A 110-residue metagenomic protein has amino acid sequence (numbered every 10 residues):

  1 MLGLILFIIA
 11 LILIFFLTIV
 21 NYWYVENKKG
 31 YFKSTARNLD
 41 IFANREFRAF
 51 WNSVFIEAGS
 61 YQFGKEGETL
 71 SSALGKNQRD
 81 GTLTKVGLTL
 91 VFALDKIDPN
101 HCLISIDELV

Functional and structural regions predicted by a protein language model:
M1-F7: Feature marks short, highly hydrophobic, charge-poor N-terminal signal-anchor/signal peptide-like helices that anchor
I8-V25: Short, structured interface segments
Y22-V110: Short linear elements at protein peripheries
